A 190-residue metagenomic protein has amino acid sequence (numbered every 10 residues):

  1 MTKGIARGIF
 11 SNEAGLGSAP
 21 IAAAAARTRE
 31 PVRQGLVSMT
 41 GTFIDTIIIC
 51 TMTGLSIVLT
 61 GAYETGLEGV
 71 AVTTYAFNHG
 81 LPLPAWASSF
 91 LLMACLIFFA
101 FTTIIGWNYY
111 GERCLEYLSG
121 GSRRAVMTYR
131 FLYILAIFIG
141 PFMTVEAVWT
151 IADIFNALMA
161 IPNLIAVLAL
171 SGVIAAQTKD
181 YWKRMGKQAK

Functional and structural regions predicted by a protein language model:
M1-S11, I48-S56, L83-F98, L132 (+1 more regions): Select transmembrane alpha-helical segments in multipass membrane proteins
G8-E13, S18-P31, S38-T42: Helix-loop junctions at the membrane interface of multi-pass solute transporters
A25-T28, T40, I44-V72: Extracellular/periplasmic helix-exit of transmembrane alpha-helices
T28-I44, G121-R130: Membrane-interface alpha-helices at helix entry/exit sites of multi-pass transporters
H79-F90, G121-T128, T144-V145: Membrane-interfacial loop-to-helix junctions in multi-pass transporters
A87, C95-I104, G121-R124: Helix-loop-helix module between adjacent transmembrane segments
P141-L158: Extracellular/periplasmic helix-loop-helix junctions in multi-pass membrane proteins
A157, I161-K190: Terminal cytosolic tails of multi-pass membrane transporters, especially the segment immediately following the final
